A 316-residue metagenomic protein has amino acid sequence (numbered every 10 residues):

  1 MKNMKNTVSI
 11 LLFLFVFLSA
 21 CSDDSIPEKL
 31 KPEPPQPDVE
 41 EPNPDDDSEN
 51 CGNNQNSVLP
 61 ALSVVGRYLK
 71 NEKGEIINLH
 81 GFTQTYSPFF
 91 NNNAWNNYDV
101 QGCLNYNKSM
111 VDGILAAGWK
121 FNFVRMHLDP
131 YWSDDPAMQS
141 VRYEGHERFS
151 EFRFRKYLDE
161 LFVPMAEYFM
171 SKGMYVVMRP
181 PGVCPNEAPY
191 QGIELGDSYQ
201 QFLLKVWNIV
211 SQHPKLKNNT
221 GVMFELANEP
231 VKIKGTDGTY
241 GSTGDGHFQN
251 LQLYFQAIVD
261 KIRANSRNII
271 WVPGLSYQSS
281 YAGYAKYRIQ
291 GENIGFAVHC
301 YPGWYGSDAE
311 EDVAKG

Functional and structural regions predicted by a protein language model:
K5-L12: Sec-dependent signal peptide recognition, specifically the positively charged N-region followed immediately by
V16-N53: Bacterial Sec-dependent N-terminal signal peptides
G52-Y68: Short acidic, Pro/Gly- and aromatic-enriched capping/linker segments at domain boundaries
L59-L62, Y86, F90-Y106, Q191-M223 (+1 more regions): Extracellular glycoside hydrolase catalytic/binding regions
S63-T83: Mature N-terminal segment immediately following signal peptide/propeptide cleavage in secreted/periplasmic
I76-Q84, N122-L128, Y175-R179, V222-L226 (+2 more regions): Structural recognition of the beta-strand scaffold that forms the well-ordered cores of secreted hydrolase catalytic
T85-P88, H127-D134, C184-N186, P230 (+1 more regions): Feature marks short, surface-exposed loop/turn motifs that line or immediately flank catalytic pockets and channel
N96-P185, Q200-L204, L251-S266: Aromatic-lined substrate-binding rim segments of carbohydrate-active enzymes
